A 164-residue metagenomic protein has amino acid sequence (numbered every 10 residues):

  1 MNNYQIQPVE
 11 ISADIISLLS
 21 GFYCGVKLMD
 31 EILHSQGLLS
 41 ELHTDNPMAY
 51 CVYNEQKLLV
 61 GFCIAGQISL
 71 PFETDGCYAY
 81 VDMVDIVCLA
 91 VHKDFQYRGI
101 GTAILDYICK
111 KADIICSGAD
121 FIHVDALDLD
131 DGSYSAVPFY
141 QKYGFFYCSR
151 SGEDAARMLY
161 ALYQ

Functional and structural regions predicted by a protein language model:
M1-S40: Short amphipathic alpha-helix that is part of the acyltransferase structural core
D45-I64: Conserved beta-hairpin
V60-C88: Conserved acyl-donor/pantetheine-binding loop and adjacent beta-alpha core of acyl/acetyltransferases and related
V87, H92, L127: Residue-level recognition of the GNAT/N-acetyltransferase active site
V91, Y97-A112: Conserved acetyl-CoA-binding loop-helix of GNAT-fold acetyltransferases
L105, A112-D128: Conserved GNAT acetyl-CoA-binding A-motif
S117-A119, D128-R150: Conserved active-site alpha-helix within GNAT-family acetyltransferase domains
